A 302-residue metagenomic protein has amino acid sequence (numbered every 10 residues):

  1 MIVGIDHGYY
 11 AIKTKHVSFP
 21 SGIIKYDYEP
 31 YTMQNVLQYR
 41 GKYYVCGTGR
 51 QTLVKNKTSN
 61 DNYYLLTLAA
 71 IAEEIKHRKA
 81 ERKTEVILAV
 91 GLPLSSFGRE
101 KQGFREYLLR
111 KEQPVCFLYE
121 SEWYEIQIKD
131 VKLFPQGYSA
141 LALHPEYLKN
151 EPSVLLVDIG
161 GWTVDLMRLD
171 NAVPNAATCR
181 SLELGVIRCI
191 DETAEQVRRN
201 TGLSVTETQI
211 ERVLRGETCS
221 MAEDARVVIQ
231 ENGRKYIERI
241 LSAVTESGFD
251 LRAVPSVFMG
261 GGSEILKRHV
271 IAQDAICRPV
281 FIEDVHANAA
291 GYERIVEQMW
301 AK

Functional and structural regions predicted by a protein language model:
M1-V154, V173-R188, N200, E207-K302: Nucleotide/phosphate-binding catalytic cleft detector across ATP-hydrolyzing and phosphate-transferring enzymes
I159-D165: Ser/Thr-glycine-rich phosphate-binding loops at phosphate-binding pockets of nucleotides, nucleotide cofactors
L166-N171: PRPP/pyrophosphate-binding module of the type I phosphoribosyltransferase fold
Q196: A contiguous pocket-lining binding segment that forms or flanks enzyme active sites
